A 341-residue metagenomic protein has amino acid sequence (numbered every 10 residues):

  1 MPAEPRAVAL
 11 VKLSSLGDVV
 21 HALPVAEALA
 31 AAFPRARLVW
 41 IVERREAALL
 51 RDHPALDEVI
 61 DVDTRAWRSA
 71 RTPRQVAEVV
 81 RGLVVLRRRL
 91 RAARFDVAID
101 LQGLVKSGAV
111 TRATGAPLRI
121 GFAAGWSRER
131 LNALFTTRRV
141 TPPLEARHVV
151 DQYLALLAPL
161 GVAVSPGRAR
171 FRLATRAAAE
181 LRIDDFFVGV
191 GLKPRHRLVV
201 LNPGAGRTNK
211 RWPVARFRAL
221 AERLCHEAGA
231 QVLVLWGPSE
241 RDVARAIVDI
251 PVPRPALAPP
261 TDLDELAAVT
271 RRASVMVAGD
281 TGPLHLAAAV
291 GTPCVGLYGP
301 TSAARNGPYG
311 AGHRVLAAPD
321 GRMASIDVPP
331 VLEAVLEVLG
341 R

Functional and structural regions predicted by a protein language model:
M1-R341: Catalytic machinery of carbohydrate-active enzymes, primarily nucleotide-sugar-dependent glycosyltransferases
